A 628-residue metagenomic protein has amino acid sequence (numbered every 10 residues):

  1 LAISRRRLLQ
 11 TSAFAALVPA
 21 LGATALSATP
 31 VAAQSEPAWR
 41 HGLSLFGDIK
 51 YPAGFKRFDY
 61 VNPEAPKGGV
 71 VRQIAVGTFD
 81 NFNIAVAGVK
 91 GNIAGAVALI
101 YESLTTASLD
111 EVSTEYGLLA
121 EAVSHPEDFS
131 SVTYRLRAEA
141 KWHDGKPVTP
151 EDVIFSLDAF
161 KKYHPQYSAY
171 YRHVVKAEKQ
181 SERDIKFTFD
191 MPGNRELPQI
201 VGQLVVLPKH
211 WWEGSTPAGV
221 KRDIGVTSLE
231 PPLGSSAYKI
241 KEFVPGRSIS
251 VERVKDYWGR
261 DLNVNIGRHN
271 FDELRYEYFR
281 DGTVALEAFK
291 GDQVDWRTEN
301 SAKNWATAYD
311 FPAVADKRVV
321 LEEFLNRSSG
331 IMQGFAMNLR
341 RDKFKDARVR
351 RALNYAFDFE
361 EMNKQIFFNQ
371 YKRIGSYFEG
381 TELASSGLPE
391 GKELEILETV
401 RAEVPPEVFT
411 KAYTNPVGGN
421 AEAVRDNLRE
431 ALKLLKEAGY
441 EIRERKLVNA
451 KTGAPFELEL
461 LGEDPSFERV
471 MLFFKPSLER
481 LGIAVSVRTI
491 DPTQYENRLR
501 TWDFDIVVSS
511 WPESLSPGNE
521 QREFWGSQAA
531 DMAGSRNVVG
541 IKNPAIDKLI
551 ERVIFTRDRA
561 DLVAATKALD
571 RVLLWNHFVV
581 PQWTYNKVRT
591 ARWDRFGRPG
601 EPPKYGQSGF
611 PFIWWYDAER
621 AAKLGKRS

Functional and structural regions predicted by a protein language model:
L8, A13-A20, V31, A75-G77 (+8 more regions): Detector for C-terminal structural segments
S35-D128, D158, L233-S235: N-terminal lobe/hinge region of extracytoplasmic solute-binding protein
V61, A65, G88-G95, A122-Q166 (+6 more regions): Aromatic- and charge-enriched surface segment that lines or borders ligand/interaction sites
G95-S113, Q203-R275, R280-V284, G291 (+3 more regions): Gly/Pro-rich hinge or "lid" segments in bacterial periplasmic/extracellular proteins
R135, A169-P217, S235-V244, G387-E403: Surface-exposed binding/hinge segments that line and control ligand-binding clefts or catalytic entry sites
R137, V226, Y257-Y309, R351 (+3 more regions): Ligand-site clamp/hinge motif
I154, Y171-H173, N194-S235, K239 (+8 more regions): A short beta-strand/turn structural motif
K176-K179, K241-E252, E277-R341, R351-A352 (+2 more regions): Extracellular/periplasmic solute-recognition and catalytic clefts
